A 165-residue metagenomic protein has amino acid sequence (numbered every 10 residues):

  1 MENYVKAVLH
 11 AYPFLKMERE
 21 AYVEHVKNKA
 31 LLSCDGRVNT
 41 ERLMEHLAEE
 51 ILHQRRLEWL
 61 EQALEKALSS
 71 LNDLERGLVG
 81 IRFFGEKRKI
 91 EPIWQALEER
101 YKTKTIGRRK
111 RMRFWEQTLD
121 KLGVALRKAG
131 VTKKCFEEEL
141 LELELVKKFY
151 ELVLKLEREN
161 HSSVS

Functional and structural regions predicted by a protein language model:
M1-S69, V124-S165: N-terminal interaction/assembly modules
K16-R19, R82, R108, R113: Basic side chains
S70-P92: Short amphipathic alpha helix immediately N-terminal
E86-K110: Helix-turn-helix DNA-binding module
G107-T132: DNA major-groove recognition helices of helix-turn-helix
